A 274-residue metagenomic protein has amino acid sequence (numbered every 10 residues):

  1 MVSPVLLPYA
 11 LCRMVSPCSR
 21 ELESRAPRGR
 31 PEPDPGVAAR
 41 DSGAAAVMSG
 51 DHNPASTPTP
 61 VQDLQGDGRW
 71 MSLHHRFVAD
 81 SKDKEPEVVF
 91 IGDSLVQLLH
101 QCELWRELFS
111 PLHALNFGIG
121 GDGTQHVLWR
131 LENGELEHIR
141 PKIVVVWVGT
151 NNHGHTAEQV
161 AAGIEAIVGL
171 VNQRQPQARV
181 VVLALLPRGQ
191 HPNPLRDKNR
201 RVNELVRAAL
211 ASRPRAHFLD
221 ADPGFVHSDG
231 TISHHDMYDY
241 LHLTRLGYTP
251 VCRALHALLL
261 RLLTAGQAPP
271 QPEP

Functional and structural regions predicted by a protein language model:
M1-I91, L95-E107, L262-P274: N-terminal secretory targeting modules
V61, N116-G121: Acidic/histidine-rich helix-loop elements that form or flank divalent-metal/phosphate-binding sites at the catalytic
V89, V145, R179-V181, H217: A structural signal for isolated positions on well-ordered beta-strands in alpha/beta enzyme cores
I91-D93, V148, L219: Active-site flanking residues adjacent to catalytic metal/cofactor-binding acidic residues
V96, G121, P223: Short, glycine/acidic-enriched loop or turn micro-motifs at the edges of active sites
Q97-L108, H113, T124-R174, V181 (+1 more regions): Oxyanion-hole/transition-state-stabilizing segment in secreted/luminal serine hydrolases and related acyltransferases
A114-N116, F218: Conserved beta-strand scaffold positions in the cores of enzyme catalytic domains, especially in NTP/NDP-utilizing
P187-P274: Catalytic His-Asp segment of secreted/periplasmic serine-dependent ester chemistry enzymes
